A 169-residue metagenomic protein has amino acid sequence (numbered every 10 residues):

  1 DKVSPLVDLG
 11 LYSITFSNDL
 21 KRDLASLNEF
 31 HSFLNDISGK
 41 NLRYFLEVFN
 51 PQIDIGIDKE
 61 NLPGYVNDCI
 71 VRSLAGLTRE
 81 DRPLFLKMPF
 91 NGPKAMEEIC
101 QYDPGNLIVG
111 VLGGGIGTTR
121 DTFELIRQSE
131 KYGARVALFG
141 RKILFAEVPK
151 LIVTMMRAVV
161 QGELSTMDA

Functional and structural regions predicted by a protein language model:
D1-Y12, F16-Y44, V48-V109, F123-Y132: Alpha/beta enzyme core
E47, G140, M156: Conserved, mostly hydrophobic/aromatic
I55-G56, R141, D168: Long alpha-helical, hydrophobic tracts
P89-F90, L112-R120, K142: Glycine-rich beta-to-alpha transition loops that act as phosphate-gripper elements at the mouths of alpha/beta enzyme
K94, R120, E147: Residues that form or flank phosphate/diphosphate-binding pockets in enzymes that use nucleotide phosphates
I116, Y132-P149: Glycine-rich phosphate-binding active-site loops on the catalytic face of alpha/beta enzymes
R120-L125, L151, M155: Short amphipathic alpha-helical segments
E130, L144-A169: C-terminal helical cap(s) of enzyme catalytic domains, especially alpha/beta-barrels
